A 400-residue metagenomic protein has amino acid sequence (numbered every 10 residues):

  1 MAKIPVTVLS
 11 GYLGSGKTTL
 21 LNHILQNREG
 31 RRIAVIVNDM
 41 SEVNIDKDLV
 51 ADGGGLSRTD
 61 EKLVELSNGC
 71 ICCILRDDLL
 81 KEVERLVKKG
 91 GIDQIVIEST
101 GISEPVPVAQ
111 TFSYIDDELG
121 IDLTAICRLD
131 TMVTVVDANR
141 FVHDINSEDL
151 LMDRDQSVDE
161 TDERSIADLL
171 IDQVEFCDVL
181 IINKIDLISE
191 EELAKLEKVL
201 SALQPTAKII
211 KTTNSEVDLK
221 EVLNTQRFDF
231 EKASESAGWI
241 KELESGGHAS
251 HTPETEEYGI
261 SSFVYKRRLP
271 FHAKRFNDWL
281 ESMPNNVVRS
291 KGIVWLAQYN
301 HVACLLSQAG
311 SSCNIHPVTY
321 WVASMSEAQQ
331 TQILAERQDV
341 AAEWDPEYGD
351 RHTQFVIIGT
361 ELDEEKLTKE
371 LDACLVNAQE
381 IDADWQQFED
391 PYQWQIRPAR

Functional and structural regions predicted by a protein language model:
A2, E42, F141, L150-T353 (+2 more regions): C-terminal accessory "lid"/substrate-recognition subdomains
A2-D168: Nucleotide-state-sensitive switch-loop elements of NTP-binding domains
N22-H23, K81-R85, Q110, A194 (+4 more regions): Solvent-exposed alpha-helical segments within well-ordered globular domains of core cellular machineries
K47, R76, V106-A109, E190-A194 (+2 more regions): Conserved strand-to-helix beginnings and helix N-cap segments that scaffold or border functional pockets
D48-G53, E197-L200, K369-D372: Short, aromatic/basic amphipathic alpha-helical patches
Q354-G359: A short beta-strand structural signal in non-transmembrane regions
